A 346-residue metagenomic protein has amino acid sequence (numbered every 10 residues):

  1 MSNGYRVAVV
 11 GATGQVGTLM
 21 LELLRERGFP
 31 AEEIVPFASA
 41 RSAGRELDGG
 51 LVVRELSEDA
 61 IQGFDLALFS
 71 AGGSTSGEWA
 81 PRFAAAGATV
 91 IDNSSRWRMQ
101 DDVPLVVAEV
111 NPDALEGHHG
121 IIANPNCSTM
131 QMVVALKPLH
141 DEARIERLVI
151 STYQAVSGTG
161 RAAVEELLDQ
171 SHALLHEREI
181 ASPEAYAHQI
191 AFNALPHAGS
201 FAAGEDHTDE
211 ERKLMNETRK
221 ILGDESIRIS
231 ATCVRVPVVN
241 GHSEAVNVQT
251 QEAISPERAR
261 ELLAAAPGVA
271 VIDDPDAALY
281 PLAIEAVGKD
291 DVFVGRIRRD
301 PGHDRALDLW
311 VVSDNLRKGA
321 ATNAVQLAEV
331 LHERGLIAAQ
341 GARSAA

Functional and structural regions predicted by a protein language model:
M1-I190, S226-R228, E261, V292-F293 (+4 more regions): N-terminal Rossmann-like NAD(P) cofactor-binding subdomain of oxidoreductases, focused on the glycine-rich
L21, M215-R219, R260, A264: Generic solvent-exposed, charged/amphipathic alpha-helical segments that serve as macromolecular interface scaffolds
A40-S42, C127-S128, T152-T159, A194-F201 (+2 more regions): Glycine-rich beta-alpha junction loops
E116-A123, N193-E205, L309-V311: Helix-loop-beta segment of a Rossmann-like dinucleotide-binding subdomain
I122-Q131, D206-M215, G319-N323: A glycine-rich, Thr/Ser-enriched phosphate-binding loop motif common to dinucleotide/cofactor-binding enzymes
A143, L222-G223, T250, P267: A broad structural signal for alpha-helix termini and local helix breaks/kinks
A187-V239: Oxyanion-binding "anion nests"
I229-A346: C-terminal active-site/capping subdomain that shapes the small-molecule cofactor and substrate pocket of enzyme
